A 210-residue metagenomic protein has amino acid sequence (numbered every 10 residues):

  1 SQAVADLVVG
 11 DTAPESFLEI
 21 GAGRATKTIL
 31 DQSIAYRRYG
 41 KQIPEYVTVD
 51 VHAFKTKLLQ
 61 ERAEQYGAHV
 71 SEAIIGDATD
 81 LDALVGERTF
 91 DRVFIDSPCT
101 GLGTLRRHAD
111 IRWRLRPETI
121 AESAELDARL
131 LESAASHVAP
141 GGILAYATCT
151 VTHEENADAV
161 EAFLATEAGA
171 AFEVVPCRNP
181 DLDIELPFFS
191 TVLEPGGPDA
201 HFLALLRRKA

Functional and structural regions predicted by a protein language model:
S1-Y39, I43, V49-A53, K57-Y66 (+1 more regions): Glycine-rich nucleotide cofactor-binding entry segment
V4-E19, D91-R92, E125-A128, E132-L144: Glycine/serine-rich loop-strand microenvironments at binding/catalytic pocket rims
R24, T28, T100-H108: Alpha-helical subdomain
Q42-P44, G67-E72, A170: A short helix-to-beta-strand connector/capping loop
V47, E72-G76, E173-V175: General small-molecule cofactor/ligand-binding pocket signal
V51, L58, I111-V138: Glycine-rich S-adenosyl-L-methionine
H52-E87: S-adenosyl-L-methionine
T79-F94, P98-T100, R107, A121 (+2 more regions): C-terminal catalytic and target-recognition region of SAM-dependent MTase-like enzymes, primarily methyltransferases
